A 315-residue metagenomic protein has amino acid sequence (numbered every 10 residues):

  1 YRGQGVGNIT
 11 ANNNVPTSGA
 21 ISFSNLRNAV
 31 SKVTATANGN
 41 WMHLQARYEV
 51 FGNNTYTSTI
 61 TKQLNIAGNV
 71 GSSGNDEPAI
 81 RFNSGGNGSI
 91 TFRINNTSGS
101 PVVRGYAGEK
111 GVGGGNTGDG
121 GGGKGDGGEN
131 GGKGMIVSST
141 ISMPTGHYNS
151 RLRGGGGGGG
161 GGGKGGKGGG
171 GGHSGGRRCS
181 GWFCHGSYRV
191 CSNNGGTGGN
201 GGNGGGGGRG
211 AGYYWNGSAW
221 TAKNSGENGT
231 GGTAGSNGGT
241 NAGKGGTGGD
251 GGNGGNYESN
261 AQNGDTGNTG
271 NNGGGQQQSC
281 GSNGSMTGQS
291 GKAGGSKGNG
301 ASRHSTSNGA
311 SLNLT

Functional and structural regions predicted by a protein language model:
Y1-G155, G160-T315: Glycine-centric low-complexity repeats
